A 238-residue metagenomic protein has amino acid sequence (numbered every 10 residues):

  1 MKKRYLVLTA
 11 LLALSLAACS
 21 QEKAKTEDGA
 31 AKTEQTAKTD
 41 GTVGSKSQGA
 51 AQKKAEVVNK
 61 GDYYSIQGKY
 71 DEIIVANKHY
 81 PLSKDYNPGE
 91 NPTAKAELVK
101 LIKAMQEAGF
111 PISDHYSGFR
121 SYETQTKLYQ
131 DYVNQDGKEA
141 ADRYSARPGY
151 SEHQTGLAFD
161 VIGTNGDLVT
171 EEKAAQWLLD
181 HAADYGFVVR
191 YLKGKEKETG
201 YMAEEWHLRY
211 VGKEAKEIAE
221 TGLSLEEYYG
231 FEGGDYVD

Functional and structural regions predicted by a protein language model:
M1-Y5: Positively charged n-region of N-terminal signal peptides that target proteins for export
T9: Short, structured surface segments that line ligand/substrate-binding pockets
S15-A18: C-terminal motif of bacterial Sec signal peptides marking the signal peptidase cleavage site
S20-D238: Extracytoplasmic cell-surface/polysaccharide-interacting catalytic and binding patches
